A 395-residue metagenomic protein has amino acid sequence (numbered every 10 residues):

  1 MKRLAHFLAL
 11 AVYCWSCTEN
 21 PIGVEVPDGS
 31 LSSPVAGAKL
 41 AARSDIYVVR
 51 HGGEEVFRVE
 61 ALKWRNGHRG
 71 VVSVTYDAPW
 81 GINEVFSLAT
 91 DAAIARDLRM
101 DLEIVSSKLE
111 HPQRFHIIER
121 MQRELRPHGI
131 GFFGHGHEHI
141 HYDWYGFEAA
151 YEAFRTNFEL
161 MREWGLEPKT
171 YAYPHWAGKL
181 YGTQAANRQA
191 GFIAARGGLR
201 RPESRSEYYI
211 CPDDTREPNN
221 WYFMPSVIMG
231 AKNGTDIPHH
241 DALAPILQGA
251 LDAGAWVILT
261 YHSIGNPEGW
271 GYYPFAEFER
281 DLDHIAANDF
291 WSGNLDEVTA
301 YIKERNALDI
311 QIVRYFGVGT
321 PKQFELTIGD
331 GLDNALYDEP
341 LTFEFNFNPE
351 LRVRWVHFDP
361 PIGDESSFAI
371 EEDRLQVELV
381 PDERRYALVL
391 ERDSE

Functional and structural regions predicted by a protein language model:
M1-K2, D309: Short linear, low-complexity motifs centered on an aromatic residue
K2-Y13: Sec-dependent signal peptide recognition, specifically the positively charged N-region followed immediately by
P21-V35: Short, low-complexity, disordered segments immediately C-terminal to signal peptides in bacterial exported proteins
S32-N83, K179-A387: C-terminal active-site subregion of NodB/CE4 polysaccharide deacetylases
G70-V72, I82, A93-A185, Q189-I228 (+1 more regions): Metal-dependent polysaccharide deacetylase catalytic core of the NodB/CE4 family, i.e., the active-site-bearing domain
S87, D91, E152-R155, E159 (+2 more regions): Solvent-exposed, polar/charged alpha-helical surfaces in well-ordered, non-transmembrane soluble domains, broadly
D393-E395: Short acidic/polar inter-strand loop motif in beta-rich domains
